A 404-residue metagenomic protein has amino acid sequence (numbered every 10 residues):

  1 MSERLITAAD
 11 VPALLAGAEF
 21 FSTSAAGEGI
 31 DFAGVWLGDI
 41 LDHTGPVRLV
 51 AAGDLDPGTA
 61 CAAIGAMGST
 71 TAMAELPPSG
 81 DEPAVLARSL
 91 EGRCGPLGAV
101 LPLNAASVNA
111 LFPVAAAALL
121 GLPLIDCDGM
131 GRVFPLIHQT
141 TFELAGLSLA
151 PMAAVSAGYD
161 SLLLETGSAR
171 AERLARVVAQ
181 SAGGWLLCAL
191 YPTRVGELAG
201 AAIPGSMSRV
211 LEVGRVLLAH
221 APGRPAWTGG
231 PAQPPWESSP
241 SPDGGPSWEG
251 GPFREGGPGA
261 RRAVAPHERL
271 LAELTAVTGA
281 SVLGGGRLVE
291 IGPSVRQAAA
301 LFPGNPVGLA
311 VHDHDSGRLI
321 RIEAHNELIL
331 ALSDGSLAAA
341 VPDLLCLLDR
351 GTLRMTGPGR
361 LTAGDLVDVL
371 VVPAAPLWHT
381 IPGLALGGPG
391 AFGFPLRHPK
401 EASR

Functional and structural regions predicted by a protein language model:
P12-G68, G351-A375: N-terminal low-complexity or amphipathic/hydrophobic leaders
E28-A33, P83, L103-A115, G131-P135: Short glycine/serine/threonine-rich phosphate/pyrophosphate-binding segments that cradle anionic phosphate groups
D54-P96: Glycine-rich oxoanion-binding loops at beta->alpha junctions
L55-S69, Q139-V178, A182: A structural-propensity feature for long, helix-poor, extended segments
P77-S79, S107, L111, L119-S161 (+1 more regions): Active-site histidine-anchored catalytic micro-motif
L217-G230, G257-G308: Oxyanion-binding "anion nests"
P225-R261: Intrinsically disordered, low-complexity terminal tails and inter-domain linkers enriched for S/T/G/P/D/E
G285-R404: C-terminal non-catalytic interaction/assembly regions of soluble proteins
